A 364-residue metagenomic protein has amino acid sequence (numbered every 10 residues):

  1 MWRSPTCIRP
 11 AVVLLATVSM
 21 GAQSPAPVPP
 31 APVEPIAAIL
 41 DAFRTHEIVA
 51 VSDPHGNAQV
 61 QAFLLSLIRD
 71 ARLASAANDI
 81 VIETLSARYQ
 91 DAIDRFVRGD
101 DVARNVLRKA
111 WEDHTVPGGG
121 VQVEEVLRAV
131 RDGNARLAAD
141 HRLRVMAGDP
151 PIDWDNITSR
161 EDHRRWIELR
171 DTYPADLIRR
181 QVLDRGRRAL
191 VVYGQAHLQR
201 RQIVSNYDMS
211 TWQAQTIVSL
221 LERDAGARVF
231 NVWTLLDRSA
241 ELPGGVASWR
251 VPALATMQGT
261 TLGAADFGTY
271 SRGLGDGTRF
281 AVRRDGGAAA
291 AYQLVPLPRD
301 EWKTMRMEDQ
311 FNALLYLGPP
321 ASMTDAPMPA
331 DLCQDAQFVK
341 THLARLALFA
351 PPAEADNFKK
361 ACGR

Functional and structural regions predicted by a protein language model:
M1-V12: Bacterial N-terminal signal peptides that target proteins for export
P5, T17-V18, A265: Low-complexity, intrinsically disordered/propeptide-like segments
L14-Q23: Hydrophobic h-region of N-terminal signal peptides that target proteins for export in Gram-negative bacteria
Q23-R364: Compositional signal for N-terminal targeting/processing segments
